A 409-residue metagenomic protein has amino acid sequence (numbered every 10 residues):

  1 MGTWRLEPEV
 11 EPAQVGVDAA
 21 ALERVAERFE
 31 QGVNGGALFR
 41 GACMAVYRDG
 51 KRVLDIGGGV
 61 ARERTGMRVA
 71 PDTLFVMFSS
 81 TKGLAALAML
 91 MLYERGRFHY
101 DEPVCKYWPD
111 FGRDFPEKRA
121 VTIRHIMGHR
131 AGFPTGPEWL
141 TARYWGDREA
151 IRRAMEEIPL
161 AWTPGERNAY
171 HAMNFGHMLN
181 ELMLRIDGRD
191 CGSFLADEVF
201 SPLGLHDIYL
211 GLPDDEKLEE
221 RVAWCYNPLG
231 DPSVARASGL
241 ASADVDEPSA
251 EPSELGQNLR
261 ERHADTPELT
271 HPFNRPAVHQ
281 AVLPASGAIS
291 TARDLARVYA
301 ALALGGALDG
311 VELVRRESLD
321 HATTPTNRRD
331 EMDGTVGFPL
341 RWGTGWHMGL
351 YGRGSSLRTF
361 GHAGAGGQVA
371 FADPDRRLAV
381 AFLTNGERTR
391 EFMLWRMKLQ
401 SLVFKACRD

Functional and structural regions predicted by a protein language model:
A13-M77, H99: Short, conserved catalytic-motif segment at the N-terminal edge
A20, I56, T141-P164, R189-H206: Short, charged, amphipathic alpha-helices and their helix-cap/turn boundaries
E23, F29-E30, M44, G50 (+4 more regions): Active-site SXXK
A70, I158-G165, F175-M178, R275-P284: Flexible glycine/proline-enriched surface loops and loop-helix/loop-strand junctions
P71, V76-S80, E94-E138, E157 (+3 more regions): Active-site helix/loop module of the DD-peptidase/beta-lactamase fold, centered on the serine-lysine SxxK catalytic
H129, N174-L182, V282, S286-L308 (+2 more regions): Active-site-proximal alpha-helical segments within enzyme catalytic domains
W224-S286, S290-A292, T324-D375: Active-site Gly/Thr loop motif
L283, L304, T323-E331, T389-D409: Short, gly/Ser/Thr-rich active-site loops of penicillin-recognizing serine hydrolases
